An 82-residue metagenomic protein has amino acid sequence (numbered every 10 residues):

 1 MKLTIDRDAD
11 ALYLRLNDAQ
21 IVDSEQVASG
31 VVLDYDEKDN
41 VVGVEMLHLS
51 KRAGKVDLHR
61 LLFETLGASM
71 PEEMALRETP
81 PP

Functional and structural regions predicted by a protein language model:
M1-P82: Small, basic N-terminal interaction modules of short regulatory proteins
